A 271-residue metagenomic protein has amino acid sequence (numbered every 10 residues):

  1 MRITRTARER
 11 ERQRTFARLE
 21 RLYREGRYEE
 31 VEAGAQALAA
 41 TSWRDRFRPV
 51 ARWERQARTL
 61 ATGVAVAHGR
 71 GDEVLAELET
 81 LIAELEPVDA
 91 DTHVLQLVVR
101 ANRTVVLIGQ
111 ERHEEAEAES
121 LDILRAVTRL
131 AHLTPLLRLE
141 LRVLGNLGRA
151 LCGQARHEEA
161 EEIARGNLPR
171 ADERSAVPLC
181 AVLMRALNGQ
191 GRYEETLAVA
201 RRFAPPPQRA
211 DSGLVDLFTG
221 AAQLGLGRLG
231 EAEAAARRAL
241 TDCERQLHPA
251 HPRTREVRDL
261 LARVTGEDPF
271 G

Functional and structural regions predicted by a protein language model:
M1-G271: Intrinsic-disorder-linked linear interaction elements in eukaryotic regulatory proteins
